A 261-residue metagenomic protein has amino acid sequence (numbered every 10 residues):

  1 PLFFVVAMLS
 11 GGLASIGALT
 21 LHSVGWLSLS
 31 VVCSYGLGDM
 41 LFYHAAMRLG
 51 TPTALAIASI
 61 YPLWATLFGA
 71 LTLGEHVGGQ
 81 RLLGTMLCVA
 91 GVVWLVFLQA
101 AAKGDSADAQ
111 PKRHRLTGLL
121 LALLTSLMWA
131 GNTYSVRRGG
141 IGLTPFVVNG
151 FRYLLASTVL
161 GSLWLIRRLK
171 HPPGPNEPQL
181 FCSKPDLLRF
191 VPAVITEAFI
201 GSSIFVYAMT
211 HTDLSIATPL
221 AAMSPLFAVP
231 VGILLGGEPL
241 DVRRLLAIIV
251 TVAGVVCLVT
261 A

Functional and structural regions predicted by a protein language model:
P1, G25, L29, I60 (+8 more regions): Hydrophobic residues within alpha-helical transmembrane segments of multi-pass solute transporters/permease subunits
P1, L13, M128-T158, S215-I216: Juxtamembrane helix-loop-helix junctions in multi-pass membrane proteins
P1-L29, D39-L49, F97-L120, S157-A193 (+2 more regions): Membrane-interface interhelical linkers
P1-V5, I57-L71, L155-V159, L220-L234 (+1 more regions): Alpha-helical transmembrane segments of compact multi-pass small-molecule transporters, enriched in specific families
F4, V31-G36, P62-L67, A130 (+4 more regions): Hydrophobic/small/kink-forming positions within alpha-helical transmembrane segments of polytopic membrane proteins
L21, A58, G74-W94, L98-G104 (+3 more regions): Loop-to-transmembrane alpha-helix entry segments
M40-I57, I141-V147, S203-M223: Structural motif at transmembrane-helix junctions in multi-pass transporters
A45, L71-V77, G139, V148 (+3 more regions): Hydrophobic/aromatic residues within transmembrane alpha-helices of multi-pass small-molecule transporters
